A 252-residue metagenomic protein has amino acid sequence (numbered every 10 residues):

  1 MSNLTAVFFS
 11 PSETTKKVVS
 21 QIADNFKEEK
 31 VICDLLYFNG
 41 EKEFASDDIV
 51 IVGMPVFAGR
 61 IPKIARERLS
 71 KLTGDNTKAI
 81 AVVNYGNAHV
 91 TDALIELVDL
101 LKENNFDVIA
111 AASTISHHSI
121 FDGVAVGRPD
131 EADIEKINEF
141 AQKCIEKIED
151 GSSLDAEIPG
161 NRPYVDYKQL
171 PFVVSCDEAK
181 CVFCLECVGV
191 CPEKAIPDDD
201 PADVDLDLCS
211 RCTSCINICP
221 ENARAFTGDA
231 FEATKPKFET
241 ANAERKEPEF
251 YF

Functional and structural regions predicted by a protein language model:
S2-T5, S10-V18, I22-L36, G40-P171 (+1 more regions): FMN-binding flavodoxin-like domain, especially the glycine-rich phosphate-binding loop
L4, V174, A202: A broad, low-specificity signal marking well-ordered, structured residues that form hydrophobic/aromatic
F9-S12, E178, E193, L206: Aromatic-flanked redox-active Cys/Sec active sites in thiol-based oxidoreductases, especially the WC-centered
E13, E135, A179-V182, S210: A generic "alpha-helical surface" signal
D34, K42-E43, S175-D177, F183 (+4 more regions): Poly-acidic low-complexity segments
V126, E178-C181, P201, C209: Short basic coil micro-motifs at the edges of alpha-helical modules that engage polyanionic partners
V165-C191: Charge-patterned, long linear interaction tracts outside catalytic cores
L185-S210, S214-F231: Iron-sulfur cluster-binding cysteine motifs and their immediate structural context in ferredoxin-like electron-transfer
